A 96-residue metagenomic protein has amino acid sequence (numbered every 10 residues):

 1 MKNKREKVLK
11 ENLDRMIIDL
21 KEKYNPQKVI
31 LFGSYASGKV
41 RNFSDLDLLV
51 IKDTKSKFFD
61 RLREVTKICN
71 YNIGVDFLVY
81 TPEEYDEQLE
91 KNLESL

Functional and structural regions predicted by a protein language model:
M1-K28, S37-N42, K52-L96: Catalytic core of pol beta-like nucleotidyltransferases
F32-S34: Glycine-rich beta-strand-to-loop/alpha-helix junction loops that act as flexible
